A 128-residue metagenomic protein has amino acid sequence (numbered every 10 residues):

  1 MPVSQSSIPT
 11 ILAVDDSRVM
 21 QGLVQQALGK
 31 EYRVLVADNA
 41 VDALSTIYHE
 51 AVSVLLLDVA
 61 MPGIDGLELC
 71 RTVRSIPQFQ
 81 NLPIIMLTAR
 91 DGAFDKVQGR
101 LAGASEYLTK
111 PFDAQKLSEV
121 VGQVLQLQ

Functional and structural regions predicted by a protein language model:
S7-R18, V24-Q25, L55-L56: Conserved acidic segment of CheY-like receiver
R18-V36: Two-component/phosphorelay signaling modules centered on CheY-like receiver
V36-V54: Acidic, metal-coordinating helix/loop segments flanking the phosphotransfer/catalytic sites of two-component signaling
M61: Receiver (REC) domain active-site loop signature in two-component systems and cognate sites in sensor histidine kinases
F112-V121: C-terminal output helix
